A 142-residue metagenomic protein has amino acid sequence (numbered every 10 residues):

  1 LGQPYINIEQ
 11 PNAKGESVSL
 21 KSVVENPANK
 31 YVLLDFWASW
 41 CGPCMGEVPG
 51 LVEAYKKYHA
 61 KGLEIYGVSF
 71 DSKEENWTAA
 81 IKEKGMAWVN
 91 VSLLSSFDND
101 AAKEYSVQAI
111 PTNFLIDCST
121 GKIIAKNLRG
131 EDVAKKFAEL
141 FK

Functional and structural regions predicted by a protein language model:
L1-N7, K142: N-terminal targeting signals for export/organelle localization
P4, K30, Q108-I110: Short, small/polar residue-rich loop motifs at catalytic or cofactor-binding pockets
E9-V32: A short beta-strand-turn-helix
L20-E25, G46, A54, V68 (+1 more regions): C-terminal structured domains
L33-L34, I65, N113: Hydrophobic beta-strand anchors of alpha/beta hydrolase catalytic cores
F36-K56: Conserved redox-active cysteine motifs that mediate thiol-disulfide chemistry, especially di-cysteine Cys-X(1-2)-Cys
K56-I110: Conserved segment of the thioredoxin-like fold in thiol-based oxidoreductases
M86, L93-F141: Thiol/disulfide oxidoreductase modules built on the thioredoxin-like
